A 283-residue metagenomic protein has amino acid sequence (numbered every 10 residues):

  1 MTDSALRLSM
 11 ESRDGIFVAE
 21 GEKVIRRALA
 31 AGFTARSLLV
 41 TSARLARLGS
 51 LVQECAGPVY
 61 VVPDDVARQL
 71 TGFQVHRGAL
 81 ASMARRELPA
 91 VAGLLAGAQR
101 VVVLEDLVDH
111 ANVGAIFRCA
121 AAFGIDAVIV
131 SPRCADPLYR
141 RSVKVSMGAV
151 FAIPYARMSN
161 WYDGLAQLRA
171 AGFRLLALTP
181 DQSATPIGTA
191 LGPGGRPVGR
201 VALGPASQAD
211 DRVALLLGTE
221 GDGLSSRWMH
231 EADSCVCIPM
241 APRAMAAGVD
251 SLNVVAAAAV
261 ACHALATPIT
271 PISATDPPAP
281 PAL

Functional and structural regions predicted by a protein language model:
M1-G49, C134-A135, P278-L283: Boundary-proximal intrinsically disordered activation/regulatory segments immediately upstream of a helical core
E22, A43-R44, V66, R86 (+2 more regions): Short glycine-rich anion-binding loops that position phosphate/pyrophosphate groups of nucleotides and phosphorylated
A46-A56, R227-W228: Short, aromatic/basic amphipathic alpha-helical patches
Q53-G72, Y155-S159: A glycine-rich helix N-cap at a beta->alpha junction
A79-A81, C119-F123, P137, S142-V150 (+2 more regions): Structured adenosyl-cofactor binding patch, chiefly the S-adenosyl-L-methionine
R86-L88, A92-G192: RNA substrate-binding interface of SAM-dependent RNA methyltransferases
A177-V249: Active-site/ligand-binding-proximal alpha/beta "capping" segment
